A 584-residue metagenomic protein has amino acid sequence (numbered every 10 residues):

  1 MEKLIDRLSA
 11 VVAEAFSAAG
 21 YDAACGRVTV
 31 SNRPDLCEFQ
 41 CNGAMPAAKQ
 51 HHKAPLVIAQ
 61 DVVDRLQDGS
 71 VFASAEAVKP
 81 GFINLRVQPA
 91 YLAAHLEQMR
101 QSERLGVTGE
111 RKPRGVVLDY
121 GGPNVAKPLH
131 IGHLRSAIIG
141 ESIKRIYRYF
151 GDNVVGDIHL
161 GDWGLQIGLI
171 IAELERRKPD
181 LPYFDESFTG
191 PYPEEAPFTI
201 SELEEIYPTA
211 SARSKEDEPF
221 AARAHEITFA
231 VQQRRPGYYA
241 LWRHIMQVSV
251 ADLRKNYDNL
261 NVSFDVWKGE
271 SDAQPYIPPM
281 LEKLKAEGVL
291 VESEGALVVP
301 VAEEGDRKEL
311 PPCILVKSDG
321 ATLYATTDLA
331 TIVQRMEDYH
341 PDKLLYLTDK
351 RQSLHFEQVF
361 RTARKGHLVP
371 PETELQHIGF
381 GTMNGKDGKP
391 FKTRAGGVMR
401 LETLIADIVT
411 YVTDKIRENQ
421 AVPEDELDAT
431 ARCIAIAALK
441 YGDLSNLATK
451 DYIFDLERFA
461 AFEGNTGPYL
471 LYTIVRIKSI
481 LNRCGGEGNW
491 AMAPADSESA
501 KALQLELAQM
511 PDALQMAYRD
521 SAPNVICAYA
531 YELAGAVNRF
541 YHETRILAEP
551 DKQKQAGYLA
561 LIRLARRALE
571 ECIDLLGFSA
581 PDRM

Functional and structural regions predicted by a protein language model:
M1-A93, E110-M584: Non-catalytic interaction-recognition regions
Y91, H95-G106: Secondary-structure boundary elements
